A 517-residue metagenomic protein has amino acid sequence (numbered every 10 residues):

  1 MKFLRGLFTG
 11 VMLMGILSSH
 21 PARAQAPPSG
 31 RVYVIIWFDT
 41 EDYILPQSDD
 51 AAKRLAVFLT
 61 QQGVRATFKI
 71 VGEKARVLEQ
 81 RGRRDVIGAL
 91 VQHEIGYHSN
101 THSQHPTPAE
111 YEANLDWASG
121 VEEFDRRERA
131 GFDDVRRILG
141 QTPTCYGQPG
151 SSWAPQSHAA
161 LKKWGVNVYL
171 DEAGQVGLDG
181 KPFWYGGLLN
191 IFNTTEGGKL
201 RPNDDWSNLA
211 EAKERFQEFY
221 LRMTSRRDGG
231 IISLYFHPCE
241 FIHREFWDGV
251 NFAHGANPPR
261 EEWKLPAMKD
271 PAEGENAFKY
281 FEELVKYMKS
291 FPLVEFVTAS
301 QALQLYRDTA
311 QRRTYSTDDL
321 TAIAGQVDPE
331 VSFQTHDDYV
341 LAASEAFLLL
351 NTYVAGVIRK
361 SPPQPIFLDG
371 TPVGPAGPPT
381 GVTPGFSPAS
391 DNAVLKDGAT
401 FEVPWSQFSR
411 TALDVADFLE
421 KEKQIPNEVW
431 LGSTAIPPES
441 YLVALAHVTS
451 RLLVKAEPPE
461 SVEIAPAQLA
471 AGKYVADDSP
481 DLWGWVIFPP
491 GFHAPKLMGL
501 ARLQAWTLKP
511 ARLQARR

Functional and structural regions predicted by a protein language model:
L7-S18: Bacterial N-terminal signal peptides
A22-A26: Boundary at the C-terminal end of the N-terminal hydrophobic targeting segment
Y33-W37, I44-P46, A51-E112, T144-G147 (+5 more regions): Short, well-structured secondary-structure segments
W37-Q47, K69-K74, A113-E123, T142-P149 (+2 more regions): The substrate-binding groove and active-site-proximal loops of carbohydrate-active enzymes, especially glycoside
R65-Q156, G177-D179, T195, G230-P238 (+7 more regions): Metal-dependent polysaccharide deacetylase catalytic core of the NodB/CE4 family, i.e., the active-site-bearing domain
A66, V168-G180, D228, F236-G325: C-terminal domain-boundary segment and adjacent tail
Q104, Q141-N251: Active-site-adjacent pocket scaffolds in enzyme catalytic domains
P106-A118, D204, G249, H254-P258: Surface-exposed, active-site-proximal loop segments in enzymatic domains
